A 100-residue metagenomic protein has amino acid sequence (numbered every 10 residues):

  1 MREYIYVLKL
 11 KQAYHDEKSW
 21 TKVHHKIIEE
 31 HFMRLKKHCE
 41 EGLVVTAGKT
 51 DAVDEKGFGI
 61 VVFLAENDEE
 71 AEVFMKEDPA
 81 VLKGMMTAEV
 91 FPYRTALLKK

Functional and structural regions predicted by a protein language model:
M1-K100: Conserved, structured core segments of small domains
